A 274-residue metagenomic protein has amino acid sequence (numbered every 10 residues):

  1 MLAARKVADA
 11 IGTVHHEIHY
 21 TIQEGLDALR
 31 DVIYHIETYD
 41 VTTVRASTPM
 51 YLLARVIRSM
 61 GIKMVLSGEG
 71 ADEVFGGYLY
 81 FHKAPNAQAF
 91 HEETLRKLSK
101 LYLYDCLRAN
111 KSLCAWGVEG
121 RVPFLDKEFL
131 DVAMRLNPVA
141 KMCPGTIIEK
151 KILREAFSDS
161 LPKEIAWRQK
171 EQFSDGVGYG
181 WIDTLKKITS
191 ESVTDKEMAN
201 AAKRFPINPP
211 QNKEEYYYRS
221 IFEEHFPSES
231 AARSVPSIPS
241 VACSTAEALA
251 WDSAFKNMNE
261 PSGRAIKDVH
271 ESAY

Functional and structural regions predicted by a protein language model:
M1-L161, D175-S190, M198-Y274: ATP-dependent adenylate-handling active sites, centered on carboxylate activation for C-N bond formation
P162-Q172: Conserved S-adenosyl-L-methionine
V193: Conserved nucleotide-ligand handling architecture
